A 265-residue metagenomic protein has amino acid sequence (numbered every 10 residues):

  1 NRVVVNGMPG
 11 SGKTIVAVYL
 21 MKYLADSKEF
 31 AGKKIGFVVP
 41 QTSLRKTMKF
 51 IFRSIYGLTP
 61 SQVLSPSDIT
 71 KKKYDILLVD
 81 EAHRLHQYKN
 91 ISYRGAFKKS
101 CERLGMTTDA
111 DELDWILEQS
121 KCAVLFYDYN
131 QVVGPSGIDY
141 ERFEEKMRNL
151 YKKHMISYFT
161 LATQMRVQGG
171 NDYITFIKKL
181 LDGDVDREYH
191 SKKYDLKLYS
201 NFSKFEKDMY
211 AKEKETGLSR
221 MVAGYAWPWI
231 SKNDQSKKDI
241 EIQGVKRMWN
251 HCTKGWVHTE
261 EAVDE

Functional and structural regions predicted by a protein language model:
N1-V3: ATP-dependent helicase/translocase motor core
V5, F37: Hydrophobic anchor at the beta1->P-loop junction of P-loop NTPases
M8, P40: P-loop (Walker A) phosphate-binding loop of NTP-binding proteins
S11, Y56, P60-T70, Y151-E265: Core RecA-like ATPase module of SF1/SF2 helicases and allied nucleic-acid translocases
V16, L20: Hydrophobic positions on the alpha1 helix immediately C-terminal to the Walker A/P-loop
Y23-K34: Post-Walker A helix-loop "phosphate-sensing" segment adjacent to the P-loop in P-loop NTPases
S43-V63: Conserved helix-turn-beta segment of the N-terminal RecA-like "Helicase ATP-binding" lobe in SF1/SF2 helicases
V79-T160: Signature of the SF2 helicase/ATPase Hel1-core->accessory helical subdomain module
